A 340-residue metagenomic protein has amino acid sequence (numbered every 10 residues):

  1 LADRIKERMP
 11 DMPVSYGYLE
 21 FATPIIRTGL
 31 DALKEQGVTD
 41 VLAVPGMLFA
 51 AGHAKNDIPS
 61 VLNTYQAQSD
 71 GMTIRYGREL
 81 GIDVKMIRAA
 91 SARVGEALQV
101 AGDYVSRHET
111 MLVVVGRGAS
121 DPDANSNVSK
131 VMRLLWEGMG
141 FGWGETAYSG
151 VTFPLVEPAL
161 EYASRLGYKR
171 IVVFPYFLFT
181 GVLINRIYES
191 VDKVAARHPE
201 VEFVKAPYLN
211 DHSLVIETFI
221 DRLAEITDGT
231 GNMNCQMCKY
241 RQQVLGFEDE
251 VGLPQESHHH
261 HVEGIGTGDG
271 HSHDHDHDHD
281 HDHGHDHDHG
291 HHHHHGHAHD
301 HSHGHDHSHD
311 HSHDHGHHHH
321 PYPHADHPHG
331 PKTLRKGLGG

Functional and structural regions predicted by a protein language model:
L1-G340: Active-site-proximal alpha-helix that buttresses catalytic centers in soluble enzyme cores
